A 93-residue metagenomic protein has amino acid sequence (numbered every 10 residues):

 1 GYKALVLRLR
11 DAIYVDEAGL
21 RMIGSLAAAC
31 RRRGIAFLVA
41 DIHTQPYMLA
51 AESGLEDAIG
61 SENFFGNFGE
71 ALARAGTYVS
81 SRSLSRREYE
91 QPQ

Functional and structural regions predicted by a protein language model:
G1-Q93: Structured cytosolic domains appended to multi-pass membrane proteins
